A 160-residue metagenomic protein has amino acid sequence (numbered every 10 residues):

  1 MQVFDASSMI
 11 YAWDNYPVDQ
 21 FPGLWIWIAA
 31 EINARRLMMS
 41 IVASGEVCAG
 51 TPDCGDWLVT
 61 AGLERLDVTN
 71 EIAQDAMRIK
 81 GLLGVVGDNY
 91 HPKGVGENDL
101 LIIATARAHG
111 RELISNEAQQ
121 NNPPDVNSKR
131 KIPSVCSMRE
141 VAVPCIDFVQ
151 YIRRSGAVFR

Functional and structural regions predicted by a protein language model:
M1, W13, F21, Q119-R160: Acidic, PIN/NYN-like endoribonuclease modules and their adjacent C-terminal/linker elements
M1-M39, G45-T60: Short, well-structured N-terminal submotif of metal-dependent ribonuclease cores
F4-A6, S40-I41, V95, S115-E117: Short His-Asn-centered micro-motif
I32, L58, T105-A106, C136: A generic structural signal for well-ordered alpha-helical segments
R36, G62, R107-G110, E140: Residue-level detector of structured alpha->beta connecting loops
L37-S40, G45-V86, F148-Q150, V158-F159: Domain-start "cap" segments at the beginnings of catalytic or binding domains
N70-S134: Active-site neighborhoods of divalent-metal-dependent phosphate/nucleic-acid chemistry enzymes
